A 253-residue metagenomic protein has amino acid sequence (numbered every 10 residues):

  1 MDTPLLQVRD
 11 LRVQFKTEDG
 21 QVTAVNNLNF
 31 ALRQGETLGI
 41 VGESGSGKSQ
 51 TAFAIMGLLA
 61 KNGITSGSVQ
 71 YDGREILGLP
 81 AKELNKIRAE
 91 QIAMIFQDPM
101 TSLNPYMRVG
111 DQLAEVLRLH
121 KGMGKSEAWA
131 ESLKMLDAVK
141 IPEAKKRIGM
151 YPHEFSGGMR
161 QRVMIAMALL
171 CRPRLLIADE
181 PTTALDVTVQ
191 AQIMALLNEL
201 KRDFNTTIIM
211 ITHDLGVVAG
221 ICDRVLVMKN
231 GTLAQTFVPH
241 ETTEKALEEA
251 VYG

Functional and structural regions predicted by a protein language model:
T65-E75: Conserved ABC transporter NBD signature motif
I76-A93, D111, L119, H240-E248: ABC ATPase NBD coupling module
E127-K146, E199, Y252: Conserved ABC ATPase "signature" region
L170-R174: A short, proline-enriched helix->beta-strand linker immediately N-terminal to the Walker B motif in ABC-type P-loop
A191-F204: Helical segment within the ABC ATPase nucleotide-binding domain
V218-G220: A short, surface-exposed alpha-helical micro-motif characterized by mixed small hydrophobic and charged/polar residues
M228, T232-G253: Conserved beta-strand-loop-alpha-helix hinge in the C-terminal portion of ABC ATPase nucleotide-binding domains
